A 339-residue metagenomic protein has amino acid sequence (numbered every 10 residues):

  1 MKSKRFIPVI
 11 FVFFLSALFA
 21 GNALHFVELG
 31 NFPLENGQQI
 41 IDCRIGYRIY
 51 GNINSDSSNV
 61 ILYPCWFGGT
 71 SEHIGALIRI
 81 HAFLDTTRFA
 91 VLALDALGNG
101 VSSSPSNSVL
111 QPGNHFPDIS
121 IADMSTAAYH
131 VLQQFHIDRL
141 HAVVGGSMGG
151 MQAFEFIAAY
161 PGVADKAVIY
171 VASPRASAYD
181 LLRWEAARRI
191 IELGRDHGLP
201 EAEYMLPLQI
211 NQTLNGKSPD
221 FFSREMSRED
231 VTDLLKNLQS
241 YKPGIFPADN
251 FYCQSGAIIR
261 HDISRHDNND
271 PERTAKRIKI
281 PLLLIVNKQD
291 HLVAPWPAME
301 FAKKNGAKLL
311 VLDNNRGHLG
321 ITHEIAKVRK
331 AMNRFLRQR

Functional and structural regions predicted by a protein language model:
R48-V109: N-terminal cap/lid subdomain of alpha/beta-hydrolase-fold enzymes
D85-R88, A93-T126, L181, E185-E192: Cap/lid segment of the alpha/beta-hydrolase catalytic domain
A122-H141: Conserved acidic catalytic loop of the alpha/beta-hydrolase fold
L140-A178: Conserved hydrolase catalytic core segment
V163-Y241: Alpha/beta-hydrolase-fold enzymes
I278, L284-V286: Short beta-strand/loop motif that positions the catalytic acidic residue of the alpha/beta-hydrolase fold
H291-P297: Conserved alpha/beta-hydrolase "acid-adjacent" motif
N315-I325: Catalytic histidine-centered segment of alpha/beta-hydrolase-like enzymes
